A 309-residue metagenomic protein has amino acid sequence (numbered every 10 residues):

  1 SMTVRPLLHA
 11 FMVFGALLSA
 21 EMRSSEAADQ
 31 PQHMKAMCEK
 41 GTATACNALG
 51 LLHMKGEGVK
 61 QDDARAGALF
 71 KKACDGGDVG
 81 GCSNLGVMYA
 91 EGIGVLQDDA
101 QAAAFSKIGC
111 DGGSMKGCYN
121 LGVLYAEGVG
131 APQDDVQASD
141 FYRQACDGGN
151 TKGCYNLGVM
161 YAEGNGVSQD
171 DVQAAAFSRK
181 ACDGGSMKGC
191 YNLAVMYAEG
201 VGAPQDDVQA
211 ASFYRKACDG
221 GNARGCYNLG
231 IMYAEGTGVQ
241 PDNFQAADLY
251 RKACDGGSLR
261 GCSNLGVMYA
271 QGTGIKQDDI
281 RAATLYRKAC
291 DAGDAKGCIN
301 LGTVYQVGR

Functional and structural regions predicted by a protein language model:
S1-F11: Bacterial N-terminal signal peptides that target proteins for export
H9-A20: Bacterial N-terminal signal peptides
E26-E57, A66, K72: N-terminal segments that cap or nucleate solenoid repeat domains
M37, K72-A73, I108-G109, Q144-A145 (+4 more regions): Canonical positions in the second alpha-helix
E39-T42, K55-E57, D62, G76-D78 (+19 more regions): Short helix-capping/linker turns of helical repeat alpha-solenoids
C46-K55, L69, N84-E91, N120-E127 (+6 more regions): Hydrophobic face of amphipathic alpha-helices that form TPR/SEL1-like repeat modules and related alpha-solenoid
